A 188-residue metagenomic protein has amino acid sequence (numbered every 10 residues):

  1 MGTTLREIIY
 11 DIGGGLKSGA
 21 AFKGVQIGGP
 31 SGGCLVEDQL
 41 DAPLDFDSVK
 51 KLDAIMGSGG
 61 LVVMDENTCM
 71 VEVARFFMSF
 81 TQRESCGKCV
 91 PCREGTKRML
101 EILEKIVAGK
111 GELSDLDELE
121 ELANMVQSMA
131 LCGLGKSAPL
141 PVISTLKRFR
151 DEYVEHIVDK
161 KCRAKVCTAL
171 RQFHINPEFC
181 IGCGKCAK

Functional and structural regions predicted by a protein language model:
M1-F173: Redox cofactor-anchoring modules in respiratory/redox and cofactor-processing assemblies
